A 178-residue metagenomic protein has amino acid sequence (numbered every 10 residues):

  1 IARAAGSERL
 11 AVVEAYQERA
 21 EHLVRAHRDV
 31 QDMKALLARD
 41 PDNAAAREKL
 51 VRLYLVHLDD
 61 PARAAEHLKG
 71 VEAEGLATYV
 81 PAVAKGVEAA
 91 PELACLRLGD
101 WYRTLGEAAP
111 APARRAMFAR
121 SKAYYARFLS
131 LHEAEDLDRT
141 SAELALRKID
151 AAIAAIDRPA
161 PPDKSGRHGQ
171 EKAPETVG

Functional and structural regions predicted by a protein language model:
I1-G178: Low-complexity, Gly/Pro
